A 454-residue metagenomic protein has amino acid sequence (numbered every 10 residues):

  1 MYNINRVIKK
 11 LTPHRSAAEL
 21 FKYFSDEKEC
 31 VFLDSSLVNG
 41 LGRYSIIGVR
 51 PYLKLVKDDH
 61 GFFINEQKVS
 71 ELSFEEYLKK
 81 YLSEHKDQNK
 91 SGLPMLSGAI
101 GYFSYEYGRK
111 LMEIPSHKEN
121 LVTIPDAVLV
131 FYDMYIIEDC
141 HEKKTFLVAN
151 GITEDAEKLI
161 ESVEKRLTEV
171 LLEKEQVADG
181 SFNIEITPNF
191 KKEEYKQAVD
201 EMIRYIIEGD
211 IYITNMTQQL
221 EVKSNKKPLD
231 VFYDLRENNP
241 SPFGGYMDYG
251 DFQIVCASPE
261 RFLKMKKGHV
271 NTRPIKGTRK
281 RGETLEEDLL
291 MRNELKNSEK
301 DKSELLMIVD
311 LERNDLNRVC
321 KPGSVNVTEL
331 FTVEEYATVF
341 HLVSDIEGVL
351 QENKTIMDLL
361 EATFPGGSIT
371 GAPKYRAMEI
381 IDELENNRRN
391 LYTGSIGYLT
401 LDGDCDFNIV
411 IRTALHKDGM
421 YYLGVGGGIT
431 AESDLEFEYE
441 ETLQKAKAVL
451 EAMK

Functional and structural regions predicted by a protein language model:
M1-K454: Extended alpha-helical targeting/anchoring segments, especially N-terminal organellar/secretory targeting helices
